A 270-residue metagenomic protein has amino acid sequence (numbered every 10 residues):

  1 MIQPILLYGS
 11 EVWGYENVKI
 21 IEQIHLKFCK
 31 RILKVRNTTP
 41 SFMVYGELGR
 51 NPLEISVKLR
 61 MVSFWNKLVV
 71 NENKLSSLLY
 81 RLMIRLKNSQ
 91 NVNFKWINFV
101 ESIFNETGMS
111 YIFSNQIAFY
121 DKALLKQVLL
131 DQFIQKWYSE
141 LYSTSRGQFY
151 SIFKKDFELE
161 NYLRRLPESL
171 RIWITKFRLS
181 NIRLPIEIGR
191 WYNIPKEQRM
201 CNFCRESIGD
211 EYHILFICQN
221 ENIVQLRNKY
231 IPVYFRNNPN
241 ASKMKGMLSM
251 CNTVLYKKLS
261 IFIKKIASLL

Functional and structural regions predicted by a protein language model:
M1, I24-H25, R36-P185, K258 (+1 more regions): Extended C-terminal regions of large enzymes
M1-V12: Basic, alpha-helical interaction scaffolds
Y8, R31-K34, S207: Amphipathic alpha-helical interaction surfaces
V18-I21: Hydrophobic packing residues in well-ordered alpha-helices of helical domains and bundles
R31-T39, Q225: Short helix-interrupting loop/turn segments at helix-coil junctions
E140-L270: Family-specific functional microsites
